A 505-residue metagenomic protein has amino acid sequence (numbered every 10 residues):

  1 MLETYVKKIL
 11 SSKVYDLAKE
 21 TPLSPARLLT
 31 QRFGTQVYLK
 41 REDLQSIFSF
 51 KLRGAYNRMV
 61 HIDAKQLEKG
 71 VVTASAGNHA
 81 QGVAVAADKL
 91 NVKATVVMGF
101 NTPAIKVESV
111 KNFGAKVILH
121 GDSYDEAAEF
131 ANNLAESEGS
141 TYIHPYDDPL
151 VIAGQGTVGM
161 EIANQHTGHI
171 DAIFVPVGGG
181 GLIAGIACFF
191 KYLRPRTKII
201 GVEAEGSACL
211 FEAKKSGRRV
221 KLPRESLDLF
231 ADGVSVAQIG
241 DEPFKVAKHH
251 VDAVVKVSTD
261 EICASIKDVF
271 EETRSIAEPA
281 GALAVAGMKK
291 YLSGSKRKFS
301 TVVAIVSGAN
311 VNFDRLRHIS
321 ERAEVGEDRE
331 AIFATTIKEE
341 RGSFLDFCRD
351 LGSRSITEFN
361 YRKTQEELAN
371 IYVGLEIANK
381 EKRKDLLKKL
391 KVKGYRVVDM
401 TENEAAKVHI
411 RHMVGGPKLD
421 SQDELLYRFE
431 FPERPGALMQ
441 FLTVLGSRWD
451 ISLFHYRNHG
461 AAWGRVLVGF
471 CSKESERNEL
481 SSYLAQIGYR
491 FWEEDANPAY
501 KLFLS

Functional and structural regions predicted by a protein language model:
M1-A437, F441-S505: PLP-dependent amino-acid enzyme catalytic core
